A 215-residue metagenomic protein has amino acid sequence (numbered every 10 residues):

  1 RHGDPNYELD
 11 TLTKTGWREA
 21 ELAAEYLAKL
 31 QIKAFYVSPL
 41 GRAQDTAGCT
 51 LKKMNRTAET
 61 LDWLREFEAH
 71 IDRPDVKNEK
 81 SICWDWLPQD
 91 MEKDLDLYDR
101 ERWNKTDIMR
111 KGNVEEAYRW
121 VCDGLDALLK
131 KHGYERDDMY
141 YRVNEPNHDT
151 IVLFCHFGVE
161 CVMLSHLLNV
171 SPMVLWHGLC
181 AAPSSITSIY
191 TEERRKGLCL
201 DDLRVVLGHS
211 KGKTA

Functional and structural regions predicted by a protein language model:
R1-T13: Mobile, glycine- and charge-enriched loop segments and immediately flanking short secondary-structure elements within
G3, F157, L203-V205: Active-site metal-binding loops of divalent metal-dependent hydrolases
L12-E25: Short catalytic helix/loop segments, enriched in acidic residues and glycine and frequently bearing histidine
A24-W103: Phosphate-coordination/substrate-recognition cap region in phosphate-metabolizing enzymes
I32-P39, Y140, T150-L153: Short glycine-rich phosphate-binding loop at a beta-alpha junction
F67-W86, E135, M139-T150, C161-A215: Acidic, low-complexity terminal tails and accessory targeting/binding regions of phosphate-metabolizing enzymes
N104-Y140: Internal catalytic-core helix/loop-beta-alpha segment that presents or stabilizes conserved functional determinants
